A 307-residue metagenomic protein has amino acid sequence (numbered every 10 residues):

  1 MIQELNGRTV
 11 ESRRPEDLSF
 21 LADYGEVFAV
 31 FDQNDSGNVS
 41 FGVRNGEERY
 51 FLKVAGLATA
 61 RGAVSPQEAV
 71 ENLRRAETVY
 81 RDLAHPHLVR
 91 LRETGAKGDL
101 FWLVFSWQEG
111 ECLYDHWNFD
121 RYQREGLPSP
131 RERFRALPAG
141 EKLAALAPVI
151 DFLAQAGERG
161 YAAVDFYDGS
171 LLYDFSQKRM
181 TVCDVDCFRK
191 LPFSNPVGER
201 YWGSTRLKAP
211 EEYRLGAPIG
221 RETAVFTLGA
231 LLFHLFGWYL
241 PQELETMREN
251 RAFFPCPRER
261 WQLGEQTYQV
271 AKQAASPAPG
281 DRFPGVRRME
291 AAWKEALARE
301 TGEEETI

Functional and structural regions predicted by a protein language model:
M1-A29: Juxta-kinase regulatory segment immediately upstream of eukaryotic protein kinase catalytic domains
A29, S36-V79: ATP-binding glycine-rich loop module of kinase domains
L83-T94: Conserved HxN/HPN-centered segment at the entrance to the catalytic loop of eukaryotic protein kinase-like domains
G98-C112, H116, D120: Conserved short submotifs of the Hanks-type protein kinase catalytic core that shape the nucleotide-binding pocket
A145-L146: Activation segment signature within eukaryotic-like protein kinase domains
L153-D174: Catalytic-loop of the protein kinase fold
P196-E212: Conserved activation segment of eukaryotic-like protein kinases, specifically the C-terminal portion of the activation
E211-R221: Conserved end of the kinase activation segment
